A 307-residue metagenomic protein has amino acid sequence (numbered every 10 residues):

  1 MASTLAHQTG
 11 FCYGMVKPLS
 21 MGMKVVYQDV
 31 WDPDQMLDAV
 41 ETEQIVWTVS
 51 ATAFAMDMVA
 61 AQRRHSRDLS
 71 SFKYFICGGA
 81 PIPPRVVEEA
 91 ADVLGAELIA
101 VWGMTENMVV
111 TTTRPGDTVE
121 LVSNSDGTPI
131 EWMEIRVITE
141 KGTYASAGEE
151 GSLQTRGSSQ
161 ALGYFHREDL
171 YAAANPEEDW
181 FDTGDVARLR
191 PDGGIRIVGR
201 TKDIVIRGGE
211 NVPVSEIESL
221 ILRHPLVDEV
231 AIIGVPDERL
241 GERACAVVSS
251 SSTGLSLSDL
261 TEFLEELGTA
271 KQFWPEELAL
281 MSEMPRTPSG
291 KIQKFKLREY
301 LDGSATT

Functional and structural regions predicted by a protein language model:
A6-V46, A61: Conserved AMP-binding/adenylation subdomain of ANL enzymes
S20-M23, I45-S50, V59-L121, E134 (+1 more regions): Gly/Ser/Thr-rich phosphate-binding loop
V40-E41, T48, G157, L162-G163 (+5 more regions): AMP-binding/adenylate-forming catalytic core of the ANL superfamily
G79, G103, G127, D185 (+1 more regions): Active-site glycine-centered loops adjacent to acidic/histidine catalytic or metal-binding residues that shape
I99-E106, G127-P129, I233-P236, A279: Beta-strand->loop->alpha-helix junctions that form or flank phosphate-binding loops in nucleotide-handling enzymes
V122, R136-Q154, A173, P191-D192 (+2 more regions): Conserved beta-loop-beta connector loops within the AMP-binding
T128-W132, T143-A174, V212: Conserved ATP/PPi-binding loop(s) of AMP-dependent carboxylate-activating enzymes
E299-T307: Acidic/polar alpha-helix N-cap and adjacent early helical turns within long charge-rich amphipathic helices/linkers
